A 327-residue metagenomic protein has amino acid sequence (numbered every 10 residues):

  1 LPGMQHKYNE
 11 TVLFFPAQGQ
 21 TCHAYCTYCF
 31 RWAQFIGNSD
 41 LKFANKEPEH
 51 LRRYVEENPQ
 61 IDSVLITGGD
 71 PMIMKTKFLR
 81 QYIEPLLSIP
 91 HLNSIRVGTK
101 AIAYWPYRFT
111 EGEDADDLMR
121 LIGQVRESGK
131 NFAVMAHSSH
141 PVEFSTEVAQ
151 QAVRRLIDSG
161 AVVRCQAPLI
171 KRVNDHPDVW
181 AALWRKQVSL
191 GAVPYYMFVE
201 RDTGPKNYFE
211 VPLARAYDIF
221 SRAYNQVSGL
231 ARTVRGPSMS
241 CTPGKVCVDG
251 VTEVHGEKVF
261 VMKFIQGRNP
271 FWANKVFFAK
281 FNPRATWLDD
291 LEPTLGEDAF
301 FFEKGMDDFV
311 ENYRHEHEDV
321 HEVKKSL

Functional and structural regions predicted by a protein language model:
L1-F14: N-terminal [4Fe-4S]-dependent radical SAM core
F15-A33: Local cysteine-cluster metal-coordination motifs and their immediate loop/turn environment, predominantly Fe-S cluster
R31-L41: Iron-sulfur (Fe-S) cluster-binding segments and ferredoxin-like electron-carrier domains, especially [2Fe-2S]
A33-F35, V64-M72, K100-A103: Active-site-proximal beta-alpha loop/turn segments in soluble metabolic enzymes
A44-K46: Chitinase-like catalytic core of GlcNAc-active glycosidases
P48-R52, E56, M72-R215, I219-V227: Conserved AdoMet/S-adenosylmethionine-binding subsite of the radical SAM
H50-T67, L230: Short Fe-S-cluster ligation motifs
A181-L327: Auxiliary Fe-S-binding modules of radical SAM enzymes
